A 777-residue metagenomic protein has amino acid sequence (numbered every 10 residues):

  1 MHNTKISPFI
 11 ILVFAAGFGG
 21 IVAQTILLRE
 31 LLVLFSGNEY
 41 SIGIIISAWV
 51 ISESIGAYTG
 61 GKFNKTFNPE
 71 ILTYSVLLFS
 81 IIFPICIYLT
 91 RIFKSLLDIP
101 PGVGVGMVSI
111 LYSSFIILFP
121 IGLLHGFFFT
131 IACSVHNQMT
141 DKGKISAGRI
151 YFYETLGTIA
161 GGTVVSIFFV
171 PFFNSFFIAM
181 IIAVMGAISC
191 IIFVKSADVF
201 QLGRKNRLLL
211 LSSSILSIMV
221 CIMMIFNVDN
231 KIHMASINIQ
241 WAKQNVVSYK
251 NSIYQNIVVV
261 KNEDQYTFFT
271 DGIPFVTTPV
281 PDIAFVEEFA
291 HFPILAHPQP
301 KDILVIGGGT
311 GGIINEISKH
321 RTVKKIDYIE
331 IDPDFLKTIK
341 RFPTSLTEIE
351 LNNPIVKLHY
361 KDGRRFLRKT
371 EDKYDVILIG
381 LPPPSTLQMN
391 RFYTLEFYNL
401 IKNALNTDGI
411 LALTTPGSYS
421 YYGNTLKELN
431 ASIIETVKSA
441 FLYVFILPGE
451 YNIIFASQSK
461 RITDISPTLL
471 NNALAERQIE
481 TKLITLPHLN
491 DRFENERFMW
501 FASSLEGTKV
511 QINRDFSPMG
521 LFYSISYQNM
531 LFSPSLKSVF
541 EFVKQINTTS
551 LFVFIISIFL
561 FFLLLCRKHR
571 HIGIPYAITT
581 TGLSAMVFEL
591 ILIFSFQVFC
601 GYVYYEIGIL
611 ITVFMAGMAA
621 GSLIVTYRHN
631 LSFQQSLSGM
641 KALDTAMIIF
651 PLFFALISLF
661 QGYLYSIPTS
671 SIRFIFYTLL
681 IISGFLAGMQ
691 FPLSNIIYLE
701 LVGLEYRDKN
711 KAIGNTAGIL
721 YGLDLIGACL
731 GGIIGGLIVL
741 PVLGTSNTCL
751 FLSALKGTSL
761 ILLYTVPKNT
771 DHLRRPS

Functional and structural regions predicted by a protein language model:
M1-T463, P467-I484, H488-S777: Alpha-helical transmembrane segments of multi-pass membrane proteins
